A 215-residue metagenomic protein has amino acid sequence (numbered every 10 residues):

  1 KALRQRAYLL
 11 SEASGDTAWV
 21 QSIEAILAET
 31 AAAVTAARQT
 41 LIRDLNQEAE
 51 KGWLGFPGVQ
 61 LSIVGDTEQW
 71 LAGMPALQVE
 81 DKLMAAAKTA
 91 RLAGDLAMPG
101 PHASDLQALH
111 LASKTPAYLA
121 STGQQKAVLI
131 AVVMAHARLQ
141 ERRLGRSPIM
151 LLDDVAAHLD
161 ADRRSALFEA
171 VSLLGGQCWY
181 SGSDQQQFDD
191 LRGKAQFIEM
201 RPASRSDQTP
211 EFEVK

Functional and structural regions predicted by a protein language model:
K1-L9: Extended, charged alpha-helical "arm/stalk" segments used for dimerization and assembly in large NTPase-driven machines
A18-I149, H158-D162, A166-Q177, Q186-R192 (+1 more regions): Conserved NTPase motor "head" modules and their coupling/switch loops across ABC/AAA+ ATPases, GTPases, and GHKL ATPases
D153-V155: Walker B catalytic acidic pair
W179, Q196-I198: Hydrophobic/aromatic beta-strand patches that form the interior of the parallel beta-sheet core in alpha/beta enzyme
S181-S183: H-loop/switch region of ABC-family ATPase nucleotide-binding domains
M200-P202: Active-site donor-binding loop signature of nucleotide-sugar glycosyltransferases
